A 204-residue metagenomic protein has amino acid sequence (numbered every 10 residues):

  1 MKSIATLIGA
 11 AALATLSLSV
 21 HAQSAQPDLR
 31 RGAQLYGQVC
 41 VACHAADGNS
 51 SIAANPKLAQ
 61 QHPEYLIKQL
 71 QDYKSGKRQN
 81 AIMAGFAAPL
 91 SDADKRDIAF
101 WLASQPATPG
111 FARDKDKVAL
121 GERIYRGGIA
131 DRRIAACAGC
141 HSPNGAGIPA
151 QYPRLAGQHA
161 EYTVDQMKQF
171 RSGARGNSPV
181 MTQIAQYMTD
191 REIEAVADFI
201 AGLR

Functional and structural regions predicted by a protein language model:
M1-G9: Bacterial N-terminal signal peptides that target proteins for export
L7, L13-A22: C-terminal segment of classical bacterial N-terminal signal peptides
V20-Y36, N49-A54, S104-A130: Electrostatic cytochrome c docking/interface patches
L29, A33, G48-Q79, A84-P89 (+3 more regions): Gly/Gly-Pro-rich "capping" loops immediately C-terminal to redox-active cysteine motifs in periplasmic/lumenal
G32, C40-A46, I98, I134-N144 (+1 more regions): The canonical Cys-X-X-Cys-His
C43-S50, A103-A107, C140-A146, A201: Detector for the c-type heme attachment site
H44, K74, Y125, H141 (+2 more regions): Protein kinase-like catalytic domain
A88-G110, L120, E161, I184-R204: C-terminal capping alpha-helices of c-type cytochrome domains
